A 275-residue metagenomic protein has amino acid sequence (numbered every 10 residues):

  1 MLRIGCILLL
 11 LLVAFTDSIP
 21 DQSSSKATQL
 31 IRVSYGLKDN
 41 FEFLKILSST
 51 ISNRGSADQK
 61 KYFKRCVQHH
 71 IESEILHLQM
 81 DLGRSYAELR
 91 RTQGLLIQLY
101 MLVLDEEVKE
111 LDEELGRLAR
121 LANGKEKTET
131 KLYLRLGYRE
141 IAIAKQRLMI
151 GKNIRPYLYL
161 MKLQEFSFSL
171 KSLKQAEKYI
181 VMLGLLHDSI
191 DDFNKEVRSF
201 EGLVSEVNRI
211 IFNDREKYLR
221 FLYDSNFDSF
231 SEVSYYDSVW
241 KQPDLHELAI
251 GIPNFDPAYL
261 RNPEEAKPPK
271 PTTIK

Functional and structural regions predicted by a protein language model:
M1-R3, S18: Universal eukaryotic N-terminal targeting presequences
I4-V13: Sec-dependent N-terminal signal peptides
S18-K275: Long, charged/polar, soluble alpha-helical segments
